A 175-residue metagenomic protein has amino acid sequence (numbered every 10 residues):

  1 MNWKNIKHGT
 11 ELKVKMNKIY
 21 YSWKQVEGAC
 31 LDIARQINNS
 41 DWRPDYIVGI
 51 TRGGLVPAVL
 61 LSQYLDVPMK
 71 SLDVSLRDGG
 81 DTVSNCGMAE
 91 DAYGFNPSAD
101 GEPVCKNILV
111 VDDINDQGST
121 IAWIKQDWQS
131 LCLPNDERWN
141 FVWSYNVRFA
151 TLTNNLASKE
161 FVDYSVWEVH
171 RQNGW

Functional and structural regions predicted by a protein language model:
M1-R43: Active-site-facing substrate-recognition patch
K4-K13, Q126-W175: PRPP-dependent phosphoribosyltransferase catalytic core
C30, G54-A58, S62, I121: Short, highly selective alpha-helical patches that border small-molecule cofactor pockets in redox/cofactor-processing
R35, V59, Q63, Q126-S130: Short, well-ordered alpha-helices that flank and scaffold nucleotide-derived cofactor binding pockets
W42-T51: Short glycine-rich phosphate-binding loop at a beta-alpha junction
Y46, K70, L109, R148-T151: A structural signal for isolated positions on well-ordered beta-strands in alpha/beta enzyme cores
D66-L109, D116-D127, R138-F141: Short, glycine/charge-rich flexible loops or terminal/linker lids adjacent to PRPP-binding catalytic cores
